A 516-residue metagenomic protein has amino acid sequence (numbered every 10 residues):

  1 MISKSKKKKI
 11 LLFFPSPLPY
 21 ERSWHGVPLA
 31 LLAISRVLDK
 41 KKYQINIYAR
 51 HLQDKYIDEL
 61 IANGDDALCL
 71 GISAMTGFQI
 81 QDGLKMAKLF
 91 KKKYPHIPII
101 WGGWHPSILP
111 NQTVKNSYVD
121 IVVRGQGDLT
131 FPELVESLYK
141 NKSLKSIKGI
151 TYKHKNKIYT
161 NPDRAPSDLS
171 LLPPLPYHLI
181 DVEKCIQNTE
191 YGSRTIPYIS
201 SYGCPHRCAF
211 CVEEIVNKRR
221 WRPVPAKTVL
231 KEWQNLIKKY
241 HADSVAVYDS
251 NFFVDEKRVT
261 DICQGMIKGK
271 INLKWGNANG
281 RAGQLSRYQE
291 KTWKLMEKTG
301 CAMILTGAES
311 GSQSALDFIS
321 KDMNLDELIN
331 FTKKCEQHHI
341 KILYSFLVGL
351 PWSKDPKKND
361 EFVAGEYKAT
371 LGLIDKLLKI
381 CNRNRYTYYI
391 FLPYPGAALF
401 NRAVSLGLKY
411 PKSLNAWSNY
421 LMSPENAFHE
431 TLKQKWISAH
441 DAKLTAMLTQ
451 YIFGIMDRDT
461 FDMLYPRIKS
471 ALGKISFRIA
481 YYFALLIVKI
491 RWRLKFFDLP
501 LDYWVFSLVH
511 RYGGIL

Functional and structural regions predicted by a protein language model:
I2-F13, Q44, I61-C69, H96 (+1 more regions): Radical SAM enzyme core and accessory elements
I2-L11, L18, I147, K153-P197: N-terminal [4Fe-4S]-dependent radical SAM core
F13-S16, Y48, S73, G102 (+2 more regions): Short hydrophobic segments within beta-strands
P19-E21, L109-P110, H206, E256-K257 (+4 more regions): Flexible glycine/acidic-rich beta-alpha junction loops that bind and position SAM and/or redox cofactors in anaerobic
P19-L31: Glycine- and acidic-residue-enriched helix-capping/strand-helix junction motifs
A30, I34-D163, L392, G396: Glycine-rich beta-alpha loop elements in corrinoid/cobalamin-binding modules across cobalamin-dependent enzymes
Q112-T130, L295-M303, E361, E366-Y388: Structural recognition of alpha->loop->beta junctions
S170, Y177-S345, L350-W352, D360-V363: Radical SAM [4Fe-4S] cluster-binding motif and immediate context
